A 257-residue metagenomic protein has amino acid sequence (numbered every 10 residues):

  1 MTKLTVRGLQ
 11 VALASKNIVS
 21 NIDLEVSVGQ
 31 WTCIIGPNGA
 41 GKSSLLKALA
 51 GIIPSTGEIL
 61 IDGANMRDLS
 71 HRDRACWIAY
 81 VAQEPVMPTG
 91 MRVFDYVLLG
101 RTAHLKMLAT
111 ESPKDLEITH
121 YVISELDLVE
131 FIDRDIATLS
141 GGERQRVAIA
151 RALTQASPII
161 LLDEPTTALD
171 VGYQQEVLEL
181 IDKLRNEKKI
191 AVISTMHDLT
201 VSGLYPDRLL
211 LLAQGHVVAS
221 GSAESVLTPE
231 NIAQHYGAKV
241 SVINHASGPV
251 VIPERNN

Functional and structural regions predicted by a protein language model:
L4-V6, V19-N21: Conserved structural motif at the start of ABC-family nucleotide-binding domains
A50: Helix-to-loop junction immediately C-terminal to a conserved catalytic motif
G57-N65, R74: Conserved ABC transporter NBD signature motif
P113-F131: Conserved ABC ATPase "signature" region
D135-L139, E143: Conserved ABC ATPase signature
I160-E164: Catalytic Walker B motif of ABC-type/P-loop ATPase nucleotide-binding domains
H235-N257: ABC ATPase nucleotide-binding domains
